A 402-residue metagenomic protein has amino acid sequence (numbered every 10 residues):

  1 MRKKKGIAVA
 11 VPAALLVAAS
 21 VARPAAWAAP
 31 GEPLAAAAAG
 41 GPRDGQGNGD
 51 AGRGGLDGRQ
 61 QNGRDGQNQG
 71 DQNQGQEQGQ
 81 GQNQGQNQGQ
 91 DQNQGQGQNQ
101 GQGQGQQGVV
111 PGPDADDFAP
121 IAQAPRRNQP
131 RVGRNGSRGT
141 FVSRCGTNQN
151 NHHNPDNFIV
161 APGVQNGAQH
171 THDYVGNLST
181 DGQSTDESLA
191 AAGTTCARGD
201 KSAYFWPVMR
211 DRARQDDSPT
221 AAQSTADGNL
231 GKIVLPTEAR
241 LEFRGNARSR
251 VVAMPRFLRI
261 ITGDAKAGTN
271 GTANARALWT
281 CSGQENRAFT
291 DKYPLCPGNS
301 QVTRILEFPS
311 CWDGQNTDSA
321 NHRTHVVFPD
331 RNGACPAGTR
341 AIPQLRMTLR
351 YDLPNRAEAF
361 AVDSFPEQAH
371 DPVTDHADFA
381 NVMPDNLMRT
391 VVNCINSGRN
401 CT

Functional and structural regions predicted by a protein language model:
M1, K5-V9, E32, G41-D44 (+3 more regions): Non-catalytic accessory regions used for complex assembly or targeting
M1-P30: Secretory targeting and sorting signals
P30, A37-Q74: N-proximal, low-complexity, solvent-exposed accessory regions that precede a main structured/catalytic
G31-L34, G45, Q84, Q98-Q169 (+2 more regions): Primary mode marks residue(s) on the alpha4-beta5-alpha5 output face of response regulator receiver
N62, N68, N73, E77-G79 (+4 more regions): Asparagine/serine/threonine-enriched low-complexity, disordered tracts, especially those forming N-linked glycosylation
